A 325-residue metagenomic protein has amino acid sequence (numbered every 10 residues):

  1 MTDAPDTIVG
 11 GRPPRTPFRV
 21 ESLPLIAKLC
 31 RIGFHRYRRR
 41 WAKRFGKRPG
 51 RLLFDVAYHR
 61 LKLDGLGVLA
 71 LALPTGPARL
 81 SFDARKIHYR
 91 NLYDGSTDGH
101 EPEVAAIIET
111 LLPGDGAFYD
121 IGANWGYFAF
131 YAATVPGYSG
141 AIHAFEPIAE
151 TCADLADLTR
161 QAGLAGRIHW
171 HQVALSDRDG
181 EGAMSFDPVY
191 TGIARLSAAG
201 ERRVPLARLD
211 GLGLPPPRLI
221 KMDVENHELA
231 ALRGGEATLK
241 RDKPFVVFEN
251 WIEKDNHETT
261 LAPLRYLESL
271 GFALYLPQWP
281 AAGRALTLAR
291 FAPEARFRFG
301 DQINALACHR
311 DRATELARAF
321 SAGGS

Functional and structural regions predicted by a protein language model:
T2-I148, A153-L158, A162-R167, A199 (+1 more regions): S-adenosyl-L-methionine
D3, G140-A144, R208-G324: Conserved acidic-Pro-Pro-aromatic motif
G95-Y119, R167-H169, R178-D242, K254-T259: Short internal loop-to-helix segment that lines adenine-nucleotide cofactor pockets
N124-F128, S176, H227: Conserved glycine-rich SAM-binding loop
A132-V135, D157-R160, M184-D187, R233-A237 (+2 more regions): Short, glycine/charged-enriched secondary-structure capping and boundary segments
I148, L175-R178: The beta1-alpha1 cofactor-binding region of Rossmann-like NAD(H)/NADP(H)-dependent oxidoreductases
H169-H171, Y275: General small-molecule cofactor/ligand-binding pocket signal
H171-V173, F248: Short loop/edge segments at beta-strand edges and connector loops that shape dinucleotide/nucleotide cofactor-binding
